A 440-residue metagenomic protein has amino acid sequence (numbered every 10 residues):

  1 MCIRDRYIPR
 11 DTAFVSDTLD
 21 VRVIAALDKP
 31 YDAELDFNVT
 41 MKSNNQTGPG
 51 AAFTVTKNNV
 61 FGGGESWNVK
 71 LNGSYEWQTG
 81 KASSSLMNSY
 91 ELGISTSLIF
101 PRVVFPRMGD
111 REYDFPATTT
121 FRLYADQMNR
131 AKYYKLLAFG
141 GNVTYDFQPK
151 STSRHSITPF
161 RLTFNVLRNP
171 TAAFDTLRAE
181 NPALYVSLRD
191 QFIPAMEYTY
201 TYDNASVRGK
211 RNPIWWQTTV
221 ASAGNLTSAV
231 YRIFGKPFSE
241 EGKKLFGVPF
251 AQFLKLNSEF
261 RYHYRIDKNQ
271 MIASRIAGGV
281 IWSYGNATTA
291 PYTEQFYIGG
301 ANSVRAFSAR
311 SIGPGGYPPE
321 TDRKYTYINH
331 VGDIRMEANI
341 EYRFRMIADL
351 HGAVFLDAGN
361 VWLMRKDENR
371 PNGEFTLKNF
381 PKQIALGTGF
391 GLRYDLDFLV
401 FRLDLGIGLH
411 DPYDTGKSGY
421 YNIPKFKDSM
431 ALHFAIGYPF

Functional and structural regions predicted by a protein language model:
R4-Q217, R305-A306, I312, Y317 (+3 more regions): Gram-negative/organellar outer-membrane beta-barrel architecture
F14-D17, L35-N45, S156-F344, V354-K378: C-terminal outer-membrane beta-barrel translocator/porin domains of Gram-negative envelope proteins and their
P30, G62-G64, D267-N269, I347-D349 (+1 more regions): A cross-taxa feature marking solvent-exposed loop/turn segments within ectodomains of secreted and single-pass membrane
M41, T47-P49, E374-Y394: Extended hydrophobic/aromatic segments used for targeting, binding, or gating
V55, L98, T218, F260 (+6 more regions): Hydrophobic, well-ordered secondary-structure elements that form the walls of internal hydrophobic environments
D357-G359, M364, G389, R393 (+2 more regions): Flexible, small/polar- and glycine-enriched "cap/hinge" segments at structural transition points
